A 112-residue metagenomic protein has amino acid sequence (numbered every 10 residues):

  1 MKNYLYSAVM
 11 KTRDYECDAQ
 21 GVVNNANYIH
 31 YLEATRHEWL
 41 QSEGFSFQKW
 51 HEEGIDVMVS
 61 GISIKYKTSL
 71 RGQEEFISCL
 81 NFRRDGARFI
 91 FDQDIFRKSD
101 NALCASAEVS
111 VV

Functional and structural regions predicted by a protein language model:
M1-S60: Hot-dog-fold acyl-thioester-processing enzymes
K2-A8, Y66-G72, R83-V112: HotDog/MaoC-like acyl-thioester-processing domains
W39-I77, N81-F89: Hydrophobic beta-strand-centered segment that forms part of the acyl-chain substrate-binding groove
